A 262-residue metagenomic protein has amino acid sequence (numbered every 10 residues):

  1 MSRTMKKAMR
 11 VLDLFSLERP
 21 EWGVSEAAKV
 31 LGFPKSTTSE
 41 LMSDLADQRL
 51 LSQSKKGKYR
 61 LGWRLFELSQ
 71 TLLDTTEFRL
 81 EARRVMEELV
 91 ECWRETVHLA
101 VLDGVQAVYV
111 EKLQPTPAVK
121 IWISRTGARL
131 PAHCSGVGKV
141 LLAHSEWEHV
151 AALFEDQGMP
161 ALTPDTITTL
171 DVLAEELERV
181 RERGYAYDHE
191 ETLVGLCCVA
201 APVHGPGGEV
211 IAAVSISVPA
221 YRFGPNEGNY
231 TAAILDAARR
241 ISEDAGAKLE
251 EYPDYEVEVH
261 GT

Functional and structural regions predicted by a protein language model:
M1-L80, E87, R239-A247: N-terminal helix-turn-helix
S2-M5, G62, T75, R79 (+6 more regions): Short, structured helix-loop boundary elements
L17, P115, G205: Short, conserved catalytic or interaction motifs in soluble domains
L51-S52, L99-A100, V203: A structural signal for short hydrophobic beta-strand segments in well-ordered beta-sheet cores
G57-Q157: Amphipathic alpha-helical effector-binding/dimerization core of metabolite-sensing transcriptional regulators
H149-A152, G158, A238-T262: Cysteine/selenocysteine-centered motifs that mediate thiol-based redox chemistry or coordinate metal-sulfur cofactors
D165-R240, E256-T262: Extended hydrophobic
